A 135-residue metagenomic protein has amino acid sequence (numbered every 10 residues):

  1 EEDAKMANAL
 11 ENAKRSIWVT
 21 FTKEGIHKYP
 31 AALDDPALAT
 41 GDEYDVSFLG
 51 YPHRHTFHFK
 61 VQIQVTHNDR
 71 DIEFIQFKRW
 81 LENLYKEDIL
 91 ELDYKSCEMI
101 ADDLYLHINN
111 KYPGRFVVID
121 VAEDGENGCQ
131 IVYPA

Functional and structural regions predicted by a protein language model:
E1-A135: Charge-rich, low-complexity N-terminal segments
